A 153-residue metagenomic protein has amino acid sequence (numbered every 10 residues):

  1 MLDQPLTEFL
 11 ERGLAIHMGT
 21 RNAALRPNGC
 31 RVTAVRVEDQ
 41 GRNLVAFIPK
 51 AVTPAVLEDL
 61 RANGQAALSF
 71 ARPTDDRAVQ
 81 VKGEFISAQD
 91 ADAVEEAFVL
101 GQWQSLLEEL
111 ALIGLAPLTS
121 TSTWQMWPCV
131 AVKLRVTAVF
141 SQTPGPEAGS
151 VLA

Functional and structural regions predicted by a protein language model:
M1-A15: Short, basic/aromatic recognition patches
M1-Q4, P49-A55, P117: Charged, amphipathic alpha-helical segments
L6-T7, L57, T119-W124: A generic local secondary-structure boundary/capping motif
E11-P49: Short beta-strand segments
R12-L14, R42-N43, A62-A66, R77-E84 (+1 more regions): A generic structural signal for short beta-strands and their flanking turns/coil linkers
T20-A24, F70-T74, A138: Short acidic, glycine-rich loop/turn motifs
A34-D75: A short mixed-secondary-structure module that forms the rim of ligand-binding clefts
A78-A153: Charged, gly/pro-rich active-site loop segments
